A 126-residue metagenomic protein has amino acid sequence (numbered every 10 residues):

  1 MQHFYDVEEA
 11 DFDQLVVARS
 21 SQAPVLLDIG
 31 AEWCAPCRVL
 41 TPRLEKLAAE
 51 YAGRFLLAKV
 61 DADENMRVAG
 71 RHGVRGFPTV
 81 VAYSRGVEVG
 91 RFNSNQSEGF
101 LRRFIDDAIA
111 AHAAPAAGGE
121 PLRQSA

Functional and structural regions predicted by a protein language model:
M1-D6, A110, A114-A126: N-terminal targeting signals for export/organelle localization
Y5-V25: A short beta-strand-turn-helix
A23, G30-W33, G76: Short pre-active-site segment immediately N-terminal to redox-active cysteine/selenocysteine motifs in thiol-based
L26-L27, L57, V80: Hydrophobic beta-strand anchors of alpha/beta hydrolase catalytic cores
C34-C37, V80: The canonical Cys-X-X-Cys-His
P36-Y51: Typically the conserved alpha-helix immediately C-terminal to a functionally engaged Cys/Sec in thioredoxin-like
A62-V68: Structural microenvironment flanking redox-active thiols in thiol-disulfide oxidoreductases
R75-A116: Non-catalytic, surface beta->alpha helical segment in thiol-disulfide oxidoreductase systems
